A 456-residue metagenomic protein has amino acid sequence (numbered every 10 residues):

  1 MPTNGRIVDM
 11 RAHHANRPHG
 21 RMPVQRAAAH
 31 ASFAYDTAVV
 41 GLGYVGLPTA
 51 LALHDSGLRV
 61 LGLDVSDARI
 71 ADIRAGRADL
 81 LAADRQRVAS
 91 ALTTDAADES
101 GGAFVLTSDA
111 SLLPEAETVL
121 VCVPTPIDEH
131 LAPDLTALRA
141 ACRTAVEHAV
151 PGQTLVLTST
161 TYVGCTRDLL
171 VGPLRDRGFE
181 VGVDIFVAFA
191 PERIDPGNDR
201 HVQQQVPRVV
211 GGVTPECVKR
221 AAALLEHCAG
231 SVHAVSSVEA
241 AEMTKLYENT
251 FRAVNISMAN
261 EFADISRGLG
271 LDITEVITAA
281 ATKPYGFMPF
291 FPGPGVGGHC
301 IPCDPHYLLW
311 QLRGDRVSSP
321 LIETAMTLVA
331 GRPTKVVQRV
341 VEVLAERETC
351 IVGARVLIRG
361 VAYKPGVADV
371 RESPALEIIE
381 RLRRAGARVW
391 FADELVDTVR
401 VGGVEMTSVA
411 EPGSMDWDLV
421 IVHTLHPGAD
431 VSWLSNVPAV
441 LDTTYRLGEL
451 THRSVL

Functional and structural regions predicted by a protein language model:
P2-L456: Structural/interface elements that position substrates and couple domains in central-metabolism enzymes
